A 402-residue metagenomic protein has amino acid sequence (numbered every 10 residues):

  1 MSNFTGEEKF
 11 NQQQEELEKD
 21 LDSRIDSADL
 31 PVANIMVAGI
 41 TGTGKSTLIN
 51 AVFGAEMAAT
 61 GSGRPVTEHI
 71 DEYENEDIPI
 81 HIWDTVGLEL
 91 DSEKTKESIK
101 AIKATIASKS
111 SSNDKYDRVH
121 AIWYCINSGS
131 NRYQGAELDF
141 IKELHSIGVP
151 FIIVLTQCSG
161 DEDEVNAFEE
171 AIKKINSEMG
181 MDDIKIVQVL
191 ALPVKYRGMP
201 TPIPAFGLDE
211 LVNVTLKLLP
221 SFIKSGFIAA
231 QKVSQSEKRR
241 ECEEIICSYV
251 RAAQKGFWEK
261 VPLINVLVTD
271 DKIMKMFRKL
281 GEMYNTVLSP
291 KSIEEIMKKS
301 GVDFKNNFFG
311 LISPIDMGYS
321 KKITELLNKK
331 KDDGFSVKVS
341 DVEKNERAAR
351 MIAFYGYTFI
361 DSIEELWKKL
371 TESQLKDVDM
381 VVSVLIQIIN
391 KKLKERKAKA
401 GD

Functional and structural regions predicted by a protein language model:
S2-S92, V287, K291, E346 (+3 more regions): Conserved G1/Walker A P-loop phosphate-binding module
E16-E18, S159-K224: Canonical P-loop GTPase G-domain recognition
E56, L90-D91, S130-Y133, E162-D163 (+1 more regions): Conserved protein kinase catalytic core
G63-P65, T95-I102: Short glycine-rich substrate-engagement loop in P-loop NTPases that contacts/grips substrate
D77, K100-I184: Conserved C-terminal guanine-recognition region of P-loop GTPase G domains, centered on the G4
W83-L88, C125-N127, L155-Q157, V187-P193: Short loop/turn segments at strand-loop or loop-helix junctions that form parts of catalytic or ligand-binding pockets
S98, K115, P204-G207, M351: Helical mechanochemical/support elements of P-loop NTPase systems and associated helical scaffolds
D209-V212, S221-D402: Alpha-helical membrane association modules
